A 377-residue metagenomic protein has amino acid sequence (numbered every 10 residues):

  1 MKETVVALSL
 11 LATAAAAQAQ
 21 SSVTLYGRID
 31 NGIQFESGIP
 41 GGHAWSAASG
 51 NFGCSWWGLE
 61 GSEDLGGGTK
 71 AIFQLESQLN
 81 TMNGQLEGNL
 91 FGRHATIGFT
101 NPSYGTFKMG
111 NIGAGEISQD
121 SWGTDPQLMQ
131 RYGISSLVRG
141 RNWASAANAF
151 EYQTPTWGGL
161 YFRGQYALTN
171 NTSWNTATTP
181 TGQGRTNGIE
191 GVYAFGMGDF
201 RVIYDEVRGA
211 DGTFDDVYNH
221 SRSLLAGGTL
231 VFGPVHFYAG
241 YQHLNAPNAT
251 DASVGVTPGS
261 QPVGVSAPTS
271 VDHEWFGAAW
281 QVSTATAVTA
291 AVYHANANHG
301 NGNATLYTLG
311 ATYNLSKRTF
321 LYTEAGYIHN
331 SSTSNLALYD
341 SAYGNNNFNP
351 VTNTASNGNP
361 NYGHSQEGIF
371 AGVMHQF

Functional and structural regions predicted by a protein language model:
A14-A16: N-terminal signal peptide c-region/cleavage motif recognized by signal peptidases
S21-F35, W45-N171, Q183, V192-G196 (+1 more regions): Outer membrane beta-barrel
I33-G41, L79-N83, G115-I117, N170-W174 (+4 more regions): Gram-negative outer-membrane beta-barrel proteins
G42-S46, S136-V138, W174-A177, G212-F214 (+3 more regions): Extracellular loop and loop/strand-boundary signature of outer-membrane beta-barrel proteins
W45-S55, F91-R93, A144-N148, Q183-N187 (+4 more regions): Residues that define the transmembrane beta-barrel architecture of outer-membrane proteins
E60-D64, T100-P102, Q153-T156, V192-G196 (+4 more regions): Structural signature of outer-membrane beta-barrel channels/translocons
G188-Y313, E324-Y327, H364: Detector for outer-membrane/organellar transmembrane beta-barrel domains, recognizing the amphipathic beta-strand
L315, N361-F377: Outer-membrane beta-barrel "beta-signal"
